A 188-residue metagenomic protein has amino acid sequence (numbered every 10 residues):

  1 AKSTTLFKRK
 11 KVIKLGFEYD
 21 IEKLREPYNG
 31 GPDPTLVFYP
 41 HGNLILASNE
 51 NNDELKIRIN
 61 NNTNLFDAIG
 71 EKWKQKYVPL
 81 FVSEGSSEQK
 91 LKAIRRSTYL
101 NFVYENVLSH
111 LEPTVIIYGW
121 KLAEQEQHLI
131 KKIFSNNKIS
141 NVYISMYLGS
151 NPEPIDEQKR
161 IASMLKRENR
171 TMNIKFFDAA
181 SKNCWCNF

Functional and structural regions predicted by a protein language model:
A1-R95: Extended, H/D-rich, highly charged conserved domains that either
T4, V78, N101, N173-I174: Generic intrinsically disordered, low-complexity segments enriched for polar/acidic and small residues
L24-N29, Y99-N106, I130: Short secondary-structure capping micro-motifs at structural edges
K74-L80, N101-L108: A broad, low-specificity signal for short, low-complexity segments enriched in glycine/proline and polar/charged
L91-F102, L122-A123: A general structural motif
V103-F188: SIR2/sirtuin-family catalytic core signature
